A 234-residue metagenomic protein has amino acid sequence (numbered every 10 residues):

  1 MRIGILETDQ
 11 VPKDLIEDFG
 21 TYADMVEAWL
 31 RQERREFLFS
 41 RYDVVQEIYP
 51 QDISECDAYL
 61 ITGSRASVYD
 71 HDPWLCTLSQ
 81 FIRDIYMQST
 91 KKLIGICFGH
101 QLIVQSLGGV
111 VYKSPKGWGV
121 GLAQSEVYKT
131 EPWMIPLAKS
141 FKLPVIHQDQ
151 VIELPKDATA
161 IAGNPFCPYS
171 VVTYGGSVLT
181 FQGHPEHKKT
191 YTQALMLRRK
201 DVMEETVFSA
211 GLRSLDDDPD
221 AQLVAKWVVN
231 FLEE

Functional and structural regions predicted by a protein language model:
M1-P73, T77-M87, S209-E234: N-terminal beta1-alpha1 cap of cysteine-dependent amidohydrolase-like domains
R2-T8, P12-L15, M25, M87 (+1 more regions): Amide-donor transfer/coupling interface in amidating biosynthetic enzymes
D18-T21, S54-C56, P73-C76, L107-V111 (+3 more regions): Short, glycine/charged-enriched secondary-structure capping and boundary segments
Q32, V45-Q46, G99, Q148-Q150 (+1 more regions): Short, polar loop motifs at secondary-structure junctions
L38-S40, V110, K142, T159: Conserved beta-strand segments of alpha/beta enzyme cores
Y42-V44, S114, I146, G163: Conserved beta-strand termini and adjacent loop/short-helix elements that scaffold enzyme active sites in alpha/beta
Q46-P50, G119-V120, I152, P168-Y169: A short acidic, often aromatic-flanked loop/helix-cap motif at beta-alpha or helix-coil junctions that lines enzyme
T62-E131: Cysteine-nucleophile active-site neighborhood
